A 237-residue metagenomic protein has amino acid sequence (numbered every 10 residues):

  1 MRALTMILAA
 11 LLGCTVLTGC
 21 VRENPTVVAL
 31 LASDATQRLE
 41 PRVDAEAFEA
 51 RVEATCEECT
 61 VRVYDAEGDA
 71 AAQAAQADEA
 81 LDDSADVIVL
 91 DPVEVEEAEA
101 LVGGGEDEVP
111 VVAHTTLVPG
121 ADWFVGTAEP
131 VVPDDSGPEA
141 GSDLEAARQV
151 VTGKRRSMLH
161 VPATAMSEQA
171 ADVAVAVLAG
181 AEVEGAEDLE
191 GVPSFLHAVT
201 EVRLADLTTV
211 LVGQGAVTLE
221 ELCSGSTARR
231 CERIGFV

Functional and structural regions predicted by a protein language model:
V16-G19: C-terminal motif of bacterial Sec signal peptides marking the signal peptidase cleavage site
V21-E23: Bacterial signal peptide processing site
V27-T55, R62-A71, V93-E94: Extracytoplasmic "Venus flytrap"
T60-D82, S136-S142, A146-Q149: Structural motif
D65, I88-P92, E108-V118, E139-G141: Short beta-strand elements of ligand-binding domains
V95-V132, A147-T152: Flexible loop/hinge segments that line or gate small-molecule binding clefts
F124-S136, S142-A147, P162-E182: Hydrophobic alpha-helical segments within soluble ligand-binding/sensing domains
Q169-V237: Hinge/cleft segment of the Venus flytrap/periplasmic-binding protein
